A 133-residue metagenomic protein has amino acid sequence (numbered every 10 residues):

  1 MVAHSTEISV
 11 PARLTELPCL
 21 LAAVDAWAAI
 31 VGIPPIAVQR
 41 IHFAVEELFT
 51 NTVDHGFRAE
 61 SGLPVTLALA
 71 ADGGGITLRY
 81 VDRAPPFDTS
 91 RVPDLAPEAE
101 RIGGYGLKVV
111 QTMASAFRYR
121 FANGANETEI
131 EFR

Functional and structural regions predicted by a protein language model:
M1-E7, V53-R133: Conserved beta-strand-loop-beta-strand hairpin that lines the nucleotide-binding pocket of ATP/GTP-utilizing enzymes
A3-P35: Helix-loop-beta hinge of the Bergerat
A12, F43, F121: Conserved strand-loop elements at the edges of beta-sheets that form or border functional pockets
L14-L17, V38, H42, G62 (+1 more regions): Short, structured helix-loop boundary elements
T15, V45-E46, V81: Intrinsic disorder/low-complexity signal
A22-E46, T50, A99-E100: Conserved short strand/loop->alpha-helix "switch" segment adjacent to the catalytic nucleotide/phosphoryl-transfer site
